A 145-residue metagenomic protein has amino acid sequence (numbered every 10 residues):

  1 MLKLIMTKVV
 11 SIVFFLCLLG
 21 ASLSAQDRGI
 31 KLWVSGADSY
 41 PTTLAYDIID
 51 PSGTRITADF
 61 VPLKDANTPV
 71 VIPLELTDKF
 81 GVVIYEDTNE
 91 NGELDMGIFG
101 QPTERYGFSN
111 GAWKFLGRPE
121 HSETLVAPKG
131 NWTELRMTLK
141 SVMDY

Functional and structural regions predicted by a protein language model:
S11-A21: Bacterial N-terminal signal peptides
A21-D27: Sec/Tat signal peptide C-region and signal peptidase I cleavage site
R28-G36: A short, amphipathic beta-strand motif
S39-P51: Short, ordered, surface-exposed loop/turn motifs in non-cytosolic proteins
T68-F80: Short Pro-Gly-centered beta-turn/loop motif in secreted/extracellular proteins
D78-T88: A short, solvent-exposed beta-strand micro-motif common in secreted/extracellular proteins
D87-M96: Acidic, glycine-anchored loop motifs typical of Ca2+
T103-Y145: Extracellular beta-sheet/turn segments enriched in Thr/Pro/Gly and aliphatic residues
